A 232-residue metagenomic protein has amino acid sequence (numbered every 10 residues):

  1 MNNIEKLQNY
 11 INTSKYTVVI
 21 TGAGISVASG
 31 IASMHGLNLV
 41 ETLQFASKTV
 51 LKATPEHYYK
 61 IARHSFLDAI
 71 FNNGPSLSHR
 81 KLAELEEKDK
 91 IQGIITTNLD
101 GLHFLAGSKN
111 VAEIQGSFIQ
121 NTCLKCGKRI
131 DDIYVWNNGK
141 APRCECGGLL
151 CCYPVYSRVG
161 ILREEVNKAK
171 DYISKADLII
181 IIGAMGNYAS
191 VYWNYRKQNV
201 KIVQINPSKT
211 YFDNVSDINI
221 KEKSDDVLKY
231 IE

Functional and structural regions predicted by a protein language model:
M1-E232: Conserved catalytic core of sirtuin-type NAD+-dependent deacylases
